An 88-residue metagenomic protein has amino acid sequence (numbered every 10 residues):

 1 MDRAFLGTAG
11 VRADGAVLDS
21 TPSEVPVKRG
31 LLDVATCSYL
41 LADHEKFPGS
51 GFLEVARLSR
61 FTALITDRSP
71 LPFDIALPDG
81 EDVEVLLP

Functional and structural regions predicted by a protein language model:
M1-P88: Conserved phosphate- and dinucleotide-binding cores of soluble alpha/beta proteins, encompassing both enzyme active
